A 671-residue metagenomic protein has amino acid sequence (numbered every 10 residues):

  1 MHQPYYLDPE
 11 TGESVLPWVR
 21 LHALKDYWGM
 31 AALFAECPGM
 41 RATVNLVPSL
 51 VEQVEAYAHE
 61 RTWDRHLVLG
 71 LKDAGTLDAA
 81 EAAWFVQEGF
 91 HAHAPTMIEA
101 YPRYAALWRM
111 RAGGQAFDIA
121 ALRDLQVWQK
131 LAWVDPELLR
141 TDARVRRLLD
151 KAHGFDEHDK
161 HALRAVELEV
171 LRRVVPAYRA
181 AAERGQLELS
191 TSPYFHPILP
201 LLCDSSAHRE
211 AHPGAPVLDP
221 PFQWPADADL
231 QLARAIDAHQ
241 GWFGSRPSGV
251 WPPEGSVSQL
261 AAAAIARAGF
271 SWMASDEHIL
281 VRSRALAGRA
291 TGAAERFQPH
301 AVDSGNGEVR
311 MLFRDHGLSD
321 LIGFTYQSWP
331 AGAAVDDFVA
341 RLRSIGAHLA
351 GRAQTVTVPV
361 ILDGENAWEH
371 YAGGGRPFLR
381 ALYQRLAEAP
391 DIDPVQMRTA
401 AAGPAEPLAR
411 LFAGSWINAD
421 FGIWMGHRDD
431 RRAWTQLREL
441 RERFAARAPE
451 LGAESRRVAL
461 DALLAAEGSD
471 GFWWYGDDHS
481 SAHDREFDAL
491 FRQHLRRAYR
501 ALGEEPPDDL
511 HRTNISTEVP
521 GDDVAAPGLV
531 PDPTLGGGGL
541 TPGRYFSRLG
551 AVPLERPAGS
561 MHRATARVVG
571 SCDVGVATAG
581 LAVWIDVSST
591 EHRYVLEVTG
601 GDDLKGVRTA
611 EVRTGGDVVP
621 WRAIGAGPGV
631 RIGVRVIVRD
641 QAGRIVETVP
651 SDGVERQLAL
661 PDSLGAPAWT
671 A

Functional and structural regions predicted by a protein language model:
M1-D150, R289-L529: Active-site and substrate-binding clefts of carbohydrate-active enzymes
L33-P38, V175-T191, S206-H208, D303-N306 (+1 more regions): Acidic (Asp/Glu)-rich catalytic clusters
A42-V44, L189-S192, S248, W272-S275 (+1 more regions): Hydrophobic faces of well-ordered beta-strands that scaffold small-molecule active sites in alpha/beta enzyme cores
M110, A116-E183, L201-D204, A215-P216 (+2 more regions): Extended, H/D-rich, highly charged conserved domains that either
L149, H153, K160-R172, A177 (+3 more regions): Long amphipathic alpha-helical scaffold segments
P213-P252, R343-I361: CE4/NodB-like, metal-dependent polysaccharide N-deacetylase domain that modifies extracellular/periplasmic N-acetylated
S516-V612, G629-G633, D640-A671: Order/disorder boundary and secretion-linked terminal/linker segments
G615-G625: Exposed aromatic-hydrophobic patches
